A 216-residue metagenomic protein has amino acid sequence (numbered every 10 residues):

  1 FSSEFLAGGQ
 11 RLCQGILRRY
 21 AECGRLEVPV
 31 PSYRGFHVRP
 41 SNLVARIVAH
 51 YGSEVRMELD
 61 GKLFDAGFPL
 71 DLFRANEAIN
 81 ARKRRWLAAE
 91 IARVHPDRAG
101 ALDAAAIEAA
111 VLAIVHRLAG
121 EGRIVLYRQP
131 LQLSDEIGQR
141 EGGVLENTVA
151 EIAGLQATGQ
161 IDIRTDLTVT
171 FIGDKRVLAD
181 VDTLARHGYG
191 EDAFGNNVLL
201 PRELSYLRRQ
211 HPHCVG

Functional and structural regions predicted by a protein language model:
F1-R19, K83-G216: Long, compositionally biased, glycine/small-hydrophobic-enriched stretches that function as flexible linkers, tethers
Q10, Q14-L17, A21, A45-G52 (+1 more regions): Signal for well-folded cores of large energy- and translation-related assemblies
E22-S32: Short amphipathic
S32-H50, K62-K83: Amphipathic alpha-helical interaction surfaces in cytosolic regulatory modules
E54-D60: Change to "...patches in solvent-exposed regions of secreted, membrane-anchored, or virion-exposed structural
